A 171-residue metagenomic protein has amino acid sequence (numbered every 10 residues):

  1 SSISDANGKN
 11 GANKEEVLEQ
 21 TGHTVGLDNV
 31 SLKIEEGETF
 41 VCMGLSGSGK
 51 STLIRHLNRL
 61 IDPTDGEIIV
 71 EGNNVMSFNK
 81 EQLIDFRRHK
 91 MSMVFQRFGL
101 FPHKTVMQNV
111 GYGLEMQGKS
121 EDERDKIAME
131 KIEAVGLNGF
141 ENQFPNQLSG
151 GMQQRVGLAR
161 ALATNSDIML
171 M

Functional and structural regions predicted by a protein language model:
S4-E16, N73-N74, G111, E115 (+1 more regions): Conserved ABC ATPase "signature" region
N58: Helix-to-loop junction immediately C-terminal to a conserved catalytic motif
G66-N74: Conserved ABC transporter NBD signature motif
K104-G111: Short coil-to-helix segment of the ABC ATPase nucleotide-binding domain corresponding to the Q-loop/switch region
F144-L148, M152: Conserved ABC ATPase signature
L158: Hydrophobic anchor residue at the start of the ABC signature
A163-D167: A short, proline-enriched helix->beta-strand linker immediately N-terminal to the Walker B motif in ABC-type P-loop
